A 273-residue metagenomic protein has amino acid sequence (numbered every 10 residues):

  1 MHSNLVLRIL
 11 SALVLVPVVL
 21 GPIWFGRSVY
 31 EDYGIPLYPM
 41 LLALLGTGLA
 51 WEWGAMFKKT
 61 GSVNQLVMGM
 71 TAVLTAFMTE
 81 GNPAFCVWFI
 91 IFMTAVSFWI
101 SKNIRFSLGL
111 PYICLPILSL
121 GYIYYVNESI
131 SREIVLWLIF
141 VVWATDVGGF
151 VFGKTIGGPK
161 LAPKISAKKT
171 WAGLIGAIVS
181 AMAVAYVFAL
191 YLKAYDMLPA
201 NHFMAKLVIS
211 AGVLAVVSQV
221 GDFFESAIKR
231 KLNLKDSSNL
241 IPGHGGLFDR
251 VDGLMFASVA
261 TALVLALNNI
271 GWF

Functional and structural regions predicted by a protein language model:
M1-G212: Membrane-embedded alpha-helical bundles of polytopic integral membrane proteins
S11, G149-F150, K169-A181, S218-G221 (+2 more regions): Alpha-helical transmembrane segments that form the membrane-embedded catalytic/substrate-binding core of multi-pass
V141-A144, V217-G221: Short helix-coil transition sites and intra-membrane helix breaks within transmembrane domains of multi-pass
V184, F188, A260-L265: Hydrophobic alpha-helical transmembrane segments that constitute the membrane-spanning cores of multi-pass membrane
R230-G253: Interfacial loop-to-transmembrane junctions
L263-F273: Juxtamembrane boundary at the C-terminal end of a transmembrane helix
